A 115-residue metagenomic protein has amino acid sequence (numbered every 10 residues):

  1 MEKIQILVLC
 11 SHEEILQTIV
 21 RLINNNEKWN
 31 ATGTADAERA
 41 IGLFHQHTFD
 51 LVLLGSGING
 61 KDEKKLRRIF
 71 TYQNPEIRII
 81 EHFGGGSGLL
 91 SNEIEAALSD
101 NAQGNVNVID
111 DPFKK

Functional and structural regions predicted by a protein language model:
I4-E13, V52: Conserved acidic segment of CheY-like receiver
V8-C10, A35, F83: Short beta-strand/turn micro-motifs composed of small residues that flank or help shape donor/cofactor-binding pockets
V20-R21: Charged docking surfaces used in two-component/phosphorelay signaling
K28-D36: Short hydrophobic/Thr-rich beta-strand motif most characteristic of the beta2 strand and flanking loop of CheY-like
A35-F49: Acidic, metal-coordinating helix/loop segments flanking the phosphotransfer/catalytic sites of two-component signaling
H45-H47, T71-E76: Conserved phosphotransfer cores of two-component systems
L54-F70: Conserved phosphotransfer microenvironments
N74-V108, F113: Ser/Thr/Gly-rich flexible loops in soluble cytosolic domains mediating phosphotransfer, phosphorylation
